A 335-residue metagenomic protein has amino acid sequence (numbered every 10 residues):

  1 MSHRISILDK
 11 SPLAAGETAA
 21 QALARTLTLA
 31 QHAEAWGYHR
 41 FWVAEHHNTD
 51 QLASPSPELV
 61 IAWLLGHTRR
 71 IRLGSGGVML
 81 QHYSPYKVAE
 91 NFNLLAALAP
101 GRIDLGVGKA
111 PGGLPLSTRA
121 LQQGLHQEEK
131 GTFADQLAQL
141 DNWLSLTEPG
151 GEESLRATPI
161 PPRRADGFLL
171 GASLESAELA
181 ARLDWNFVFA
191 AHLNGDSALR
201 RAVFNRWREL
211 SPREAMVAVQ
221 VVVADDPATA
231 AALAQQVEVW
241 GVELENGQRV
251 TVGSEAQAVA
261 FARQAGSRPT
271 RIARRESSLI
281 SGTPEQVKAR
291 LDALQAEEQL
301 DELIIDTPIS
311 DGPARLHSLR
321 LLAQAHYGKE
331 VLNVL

Functional and structural regions predicted by a protein language model:
M1-T68, N333-V334: N-terminal beta1-alpha1-beta2 module of alpha/beta enzyme domains
I5, A33, G37, E45 (+6 more regions): Conserved, mostly hydrophobic/aromatic
I5-D9, F41-V43, L73-S75, I103-V107 (+4 more regions): Hydrophobic faces of well-ordered beta-strands that scaffold small-molecule active sites in alpha/beta enzyme cores
S6-A19, Q81-T147: Flexible, glycine-rich active-site loops centered on histidine and acidic residues that chelate a metal or position
D9-A24, V78-Y86, P161-G171, R275-P284: Active-site mouth loops of central-metabolism enzymes
E34, I61-R69, A96-I103, A181-R182 (+2 more regions): Acidic (Asp/Glu)-rich catalytic clusters
H126-R156, A198-Q299, E330-V331: An alpha-helical appendage that flanks or caps ligand/catalytic pockets
E175-L193, L199: A conserved active-site cap/scaffold subdomain adjacent to cofactor or substrate pockets
